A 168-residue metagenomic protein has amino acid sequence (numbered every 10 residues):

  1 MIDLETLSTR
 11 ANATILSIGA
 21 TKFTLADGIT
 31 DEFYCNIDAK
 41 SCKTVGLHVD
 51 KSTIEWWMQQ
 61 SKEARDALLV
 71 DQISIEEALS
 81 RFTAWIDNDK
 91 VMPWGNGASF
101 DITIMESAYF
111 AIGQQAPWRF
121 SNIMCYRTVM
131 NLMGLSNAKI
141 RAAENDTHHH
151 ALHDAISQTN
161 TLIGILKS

Functional and structural regions predicted by a protein language model:
M1-D3: Short hydrophobic beta-strand that contains or immediately precedes a catalytic carboxylate
E5-G95: Conserved non-catalytic scaffold segment of RNase H-like nuclease domains
A11-A13, Y109, L162: Short, function-defining helix-loop hinge/capping sites that tune catalysis or transport
S41-T44, V49-M58, I123-T159: Active-site-proximal helix-loop-helix substrate-binding element of RNase H-like nuclease domains
R65-D66, T83, E106, T159 (+1 more regions): Non-transmembrane alpha-helical segments in soluble domains of secreted/periplasmic/extracellular proteins
T83-I86, S99-F120: Substrate-recognition/cap helix-loop segment adjacent to the acidic, metal-dependent catalytic center of Asp-based
D89-S99, T103-I104, N137-S168: Acidic, Mg2+-coordinating catalytic module of metal-dependent nucleases/exonucleases that use a two-metal-ion mechanism
S107-I112, L132, G164-S168: Active-site catalytic microenvironments for nucleophilic, acid-base chemistry
